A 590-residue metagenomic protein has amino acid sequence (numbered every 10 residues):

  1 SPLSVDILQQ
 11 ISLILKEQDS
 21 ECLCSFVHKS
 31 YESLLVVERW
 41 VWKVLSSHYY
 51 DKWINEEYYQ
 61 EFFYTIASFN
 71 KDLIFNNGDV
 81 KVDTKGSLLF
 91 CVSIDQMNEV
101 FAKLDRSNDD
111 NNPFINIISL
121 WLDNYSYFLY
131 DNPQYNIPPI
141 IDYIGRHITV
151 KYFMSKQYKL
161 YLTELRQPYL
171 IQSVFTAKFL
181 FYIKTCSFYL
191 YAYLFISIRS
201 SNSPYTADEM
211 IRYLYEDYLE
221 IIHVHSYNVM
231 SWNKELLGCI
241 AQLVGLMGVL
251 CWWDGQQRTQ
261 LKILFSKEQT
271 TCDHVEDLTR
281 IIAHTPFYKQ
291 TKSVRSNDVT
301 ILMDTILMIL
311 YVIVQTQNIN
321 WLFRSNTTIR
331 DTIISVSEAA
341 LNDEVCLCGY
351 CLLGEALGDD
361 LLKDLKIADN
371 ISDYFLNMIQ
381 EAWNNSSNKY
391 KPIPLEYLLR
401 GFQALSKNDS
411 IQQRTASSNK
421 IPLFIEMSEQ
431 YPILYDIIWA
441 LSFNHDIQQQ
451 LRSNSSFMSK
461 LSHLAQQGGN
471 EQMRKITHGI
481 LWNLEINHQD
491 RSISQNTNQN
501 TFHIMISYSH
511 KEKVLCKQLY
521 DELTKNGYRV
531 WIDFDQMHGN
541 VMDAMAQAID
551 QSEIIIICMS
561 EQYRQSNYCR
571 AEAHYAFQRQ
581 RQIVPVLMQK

Functional and structural regions predicted by a protein language model:
L3, S25-W40, I54-Y64, V80-E99 (+12 more regions): Alpha-helical scaffold repeats of the Armadillo/HEAT/TPR superfamily
V5-C24, L35-S47, Q60-G78, C91-A102 (+9 more regions): Alpha-helical solenoid repeat architecture
P133, K517-L519, Y568-A571: Short amphipathic alpha-helical segments
T176, F181-S187, Y191, A207 (+3 more regions): Core solenoid repeat modules with strong leucine/isoleucine-rich periodicity, prominently canonical LRR arrays but also
S293, I333, A339, F375 (+8 more regions): Conserved N-terminal substructure of TIR/SEFIR domains
L398, V541-M542, C569: Amphipathic coiled-coil/heptad-repeat helices and related helical stalk/stem segments that mediate oligomerization
E561-R581: Conserved TIR/SEFIR loop-to-helix hotspot centered on a Trp-containing motif with a nearby acidic residue
Q562, L587-K590: Short beta-alpha junction loops
